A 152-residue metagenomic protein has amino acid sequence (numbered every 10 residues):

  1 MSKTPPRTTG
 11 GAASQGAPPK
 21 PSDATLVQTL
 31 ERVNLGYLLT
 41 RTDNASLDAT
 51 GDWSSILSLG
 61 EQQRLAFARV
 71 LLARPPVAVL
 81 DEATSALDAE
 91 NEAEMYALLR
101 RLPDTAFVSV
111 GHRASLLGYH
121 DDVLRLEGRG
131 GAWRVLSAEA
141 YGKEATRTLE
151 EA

Functional and structural regions predicted by a protein language model:
M1-G11, Q15-L65, R134, T148-A152: ABC-fold ATPase nucleotide-binding domain signature/coupling loops
L72-P76: A short, proline-enriched helix->beta-strand linker immediately N-terminal to the Walker B motif in ABC-type P-loop
L80, R125-L126: A short hydrophobic beta-strand position within the conserved nucleotide-binding domain
D81, S85-D88, E92: ABC-family nucleotide-binding domains
E94-Y96: Conserved hydrophobic alpha-helix in the ABC-type ATPase nucleotide-binding domain
L99-G118: Conserved catalytic loops of ABC-family nucleotide-binding domains
G118-R125: Conserved catalytic segment of ABC-fold P-loop ATPases
G128-Y141: Conserved switch/coupling elements of ABC/ABC-like ATPase nucleotide-binding domains
